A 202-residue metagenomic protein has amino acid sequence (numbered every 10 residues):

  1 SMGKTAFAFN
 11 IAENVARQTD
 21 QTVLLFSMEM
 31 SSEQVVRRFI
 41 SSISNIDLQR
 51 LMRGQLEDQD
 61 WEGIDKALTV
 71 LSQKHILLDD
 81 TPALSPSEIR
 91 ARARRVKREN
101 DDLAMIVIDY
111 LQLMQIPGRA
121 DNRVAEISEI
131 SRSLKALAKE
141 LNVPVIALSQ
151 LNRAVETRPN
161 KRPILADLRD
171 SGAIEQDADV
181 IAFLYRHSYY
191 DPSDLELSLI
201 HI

Functional and structural regions predicted by a protein language model:
K4: Conserved lysine of the Walker
A8-N10, N14-D102, I116: Cytosolic-facing regulatory segments adjacent to core modules
R17, E126-V145, L168-V180: Substrate-engagement module of ASCE P-loop NTPases
M30-E33, S42, P82-S85, L111-M114 (+3 more regions): Conserved nucleotide-binding/hydrolysis micro-motifs of P-loop NTPases
Q115-D121: Conserved ATPase-coupling elements of RecA-like P-loop NTPase cores
V155-E175: Short, electropositive alpha-helical surface patch
I200-I202: Conserved small/polar residues in nucleotide/adenosyl-binding loops
